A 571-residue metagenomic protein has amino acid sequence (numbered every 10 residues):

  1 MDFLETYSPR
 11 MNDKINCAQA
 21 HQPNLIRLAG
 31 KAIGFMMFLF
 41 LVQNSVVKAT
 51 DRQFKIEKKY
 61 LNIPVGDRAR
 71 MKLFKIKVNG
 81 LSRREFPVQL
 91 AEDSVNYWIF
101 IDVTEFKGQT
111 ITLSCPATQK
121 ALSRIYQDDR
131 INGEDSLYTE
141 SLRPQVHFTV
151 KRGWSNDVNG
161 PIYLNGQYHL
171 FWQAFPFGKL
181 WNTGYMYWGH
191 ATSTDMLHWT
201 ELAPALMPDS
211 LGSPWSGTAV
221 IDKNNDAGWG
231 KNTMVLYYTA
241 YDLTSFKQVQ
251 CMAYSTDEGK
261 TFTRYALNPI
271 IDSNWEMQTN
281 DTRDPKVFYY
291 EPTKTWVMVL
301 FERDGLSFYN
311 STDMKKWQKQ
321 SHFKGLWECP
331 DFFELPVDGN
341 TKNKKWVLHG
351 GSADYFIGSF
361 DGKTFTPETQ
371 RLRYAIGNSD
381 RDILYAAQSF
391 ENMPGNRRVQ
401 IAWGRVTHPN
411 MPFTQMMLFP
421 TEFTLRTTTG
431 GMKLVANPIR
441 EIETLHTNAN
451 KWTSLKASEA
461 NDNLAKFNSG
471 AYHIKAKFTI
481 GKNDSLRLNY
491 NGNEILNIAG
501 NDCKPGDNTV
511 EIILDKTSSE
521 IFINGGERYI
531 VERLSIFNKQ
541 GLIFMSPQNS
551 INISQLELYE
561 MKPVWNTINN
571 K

Functional and structural regions predicted by a protein language model:
M1-T50: Bacterial Sec-dependent N-terminal signal peptides
T50-R84, D102-A117, D361-D382, F390-K571: Beta-rich accessory regions
I63, L113-S114, D157-K179, E201-A205 (+6 more regions): Hydrophobic core segments of beta-strands in well-ordered, beta-rich domains
A69-K77, P116-T118, T139-P176: Hydrophobic alpha-helical membrane-insertion signals
K72, M186-W188, Q248-Q250, W296 (+4 more regions): Repetitive beta-architecture junctions, highlighting loop-to-beta-strand starts across blade-like repeats
S82-I101, L122-G160, L180-T183, H198-K231 (+5 more regions): Surface loop/turn signatures of beta-propeller and other carbohydrate-active proteins
S193, S255-T256, F308-S311, S359: Conserved Ser/Thr-centered positions that define the repeating blades of beta-propeller domains
V249, I357-G358: Beta-propeller blade termini and top-face loops
